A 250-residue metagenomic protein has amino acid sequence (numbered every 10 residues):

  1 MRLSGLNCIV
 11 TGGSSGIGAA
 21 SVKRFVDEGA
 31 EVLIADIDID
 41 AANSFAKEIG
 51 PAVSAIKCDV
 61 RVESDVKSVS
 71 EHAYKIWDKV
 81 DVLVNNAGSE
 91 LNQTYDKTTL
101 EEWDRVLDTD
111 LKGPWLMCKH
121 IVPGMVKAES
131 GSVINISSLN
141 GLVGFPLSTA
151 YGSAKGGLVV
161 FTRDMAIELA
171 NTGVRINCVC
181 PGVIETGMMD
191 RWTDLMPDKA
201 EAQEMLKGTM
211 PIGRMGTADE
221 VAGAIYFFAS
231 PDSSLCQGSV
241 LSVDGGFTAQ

Functional and structural regions predicted by a protein language model:
R2, W115, S130, R214-V243 (+1 more regions): C-terminal substrate-recognition "lid" of short-chain dehydrogenase/reductases
S14-S15: Conserved glycine-rich cofactor-binding loop
V84, A170, R175, C236-G238: Short, small/polar-rich loop/turn modules that mediate ligand/substrate recognition or access, typified
T94-Y95, T99-L107, L206: Substrate-binding pocket helix/loop in short-chain dehydrogenase/reductase
C118, A154, T162: Active-site helix of classical SDR
P123, I167-E168, S234: Alpha-helical segment proximal to the catalytic Tyr-Lys
S138: Residue(s) in the substrate-gating loop at a strand-loop-helix junction that position the organic substrate next
